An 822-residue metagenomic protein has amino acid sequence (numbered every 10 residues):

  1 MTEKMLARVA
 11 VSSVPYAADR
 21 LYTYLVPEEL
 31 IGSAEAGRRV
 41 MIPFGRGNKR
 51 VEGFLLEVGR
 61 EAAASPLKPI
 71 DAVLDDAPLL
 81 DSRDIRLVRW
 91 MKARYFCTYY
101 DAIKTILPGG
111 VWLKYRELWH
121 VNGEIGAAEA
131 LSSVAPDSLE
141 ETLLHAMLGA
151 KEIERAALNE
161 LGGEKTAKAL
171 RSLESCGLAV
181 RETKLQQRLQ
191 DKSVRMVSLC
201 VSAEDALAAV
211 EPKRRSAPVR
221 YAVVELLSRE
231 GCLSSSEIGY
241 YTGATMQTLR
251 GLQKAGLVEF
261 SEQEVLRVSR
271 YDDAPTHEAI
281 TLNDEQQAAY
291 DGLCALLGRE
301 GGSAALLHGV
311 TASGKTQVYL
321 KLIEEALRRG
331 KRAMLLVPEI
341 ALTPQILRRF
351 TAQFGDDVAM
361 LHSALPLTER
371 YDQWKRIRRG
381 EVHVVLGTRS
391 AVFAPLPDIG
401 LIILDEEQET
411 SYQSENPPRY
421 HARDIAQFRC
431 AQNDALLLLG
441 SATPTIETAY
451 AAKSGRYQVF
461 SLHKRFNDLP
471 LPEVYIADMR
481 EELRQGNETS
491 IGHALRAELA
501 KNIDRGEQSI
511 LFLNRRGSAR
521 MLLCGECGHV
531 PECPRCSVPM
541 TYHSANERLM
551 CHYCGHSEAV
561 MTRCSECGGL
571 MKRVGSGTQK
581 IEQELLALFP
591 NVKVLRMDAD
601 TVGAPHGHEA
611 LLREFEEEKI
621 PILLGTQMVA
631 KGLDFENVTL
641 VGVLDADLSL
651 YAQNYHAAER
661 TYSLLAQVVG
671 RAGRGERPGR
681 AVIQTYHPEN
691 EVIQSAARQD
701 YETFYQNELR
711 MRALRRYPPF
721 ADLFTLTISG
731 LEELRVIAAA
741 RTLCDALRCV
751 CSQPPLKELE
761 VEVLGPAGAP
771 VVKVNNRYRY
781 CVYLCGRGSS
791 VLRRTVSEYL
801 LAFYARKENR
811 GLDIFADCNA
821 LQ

Functional and structural regions predicted by a protein language model:
M1-S441, T448, K453-L469, Y783-C785 (+2 more regions): Accessory, non-ATPase domains that flank or precede helicase/AAA+ motor cores in DNA-metabolism machines
A34-A36, R735-R748: A short, contiguous, amphipathic alpha-helix enriched in charged residues
R39, L759-G788: Short, intrinsically disordered low-complexity segments
F96-T105, V180-K184, I510, T541-Y542 (+4 more regions): Active-site phosphate-binding and catalytic loops of NTP-dependent enzymes
A179, V258, V358, I476 (+4 more regions): Generic structural signal for residues in well-ordered beta-strands
D273-C294, R299-I737, P770-V772, C781-V782 (+1 more regions): Inter-lobe coupling/hinge segments of SF2-like helicase ATPases
E702-T703, E708-R710, L747-R748, S752 (+2 more regions): Surface-exposed amphipathic alpha-helical segments in non-transmembrane regions that serve as interaction surfaces
V750-A769, R810-D817: Short beta-strand elements
